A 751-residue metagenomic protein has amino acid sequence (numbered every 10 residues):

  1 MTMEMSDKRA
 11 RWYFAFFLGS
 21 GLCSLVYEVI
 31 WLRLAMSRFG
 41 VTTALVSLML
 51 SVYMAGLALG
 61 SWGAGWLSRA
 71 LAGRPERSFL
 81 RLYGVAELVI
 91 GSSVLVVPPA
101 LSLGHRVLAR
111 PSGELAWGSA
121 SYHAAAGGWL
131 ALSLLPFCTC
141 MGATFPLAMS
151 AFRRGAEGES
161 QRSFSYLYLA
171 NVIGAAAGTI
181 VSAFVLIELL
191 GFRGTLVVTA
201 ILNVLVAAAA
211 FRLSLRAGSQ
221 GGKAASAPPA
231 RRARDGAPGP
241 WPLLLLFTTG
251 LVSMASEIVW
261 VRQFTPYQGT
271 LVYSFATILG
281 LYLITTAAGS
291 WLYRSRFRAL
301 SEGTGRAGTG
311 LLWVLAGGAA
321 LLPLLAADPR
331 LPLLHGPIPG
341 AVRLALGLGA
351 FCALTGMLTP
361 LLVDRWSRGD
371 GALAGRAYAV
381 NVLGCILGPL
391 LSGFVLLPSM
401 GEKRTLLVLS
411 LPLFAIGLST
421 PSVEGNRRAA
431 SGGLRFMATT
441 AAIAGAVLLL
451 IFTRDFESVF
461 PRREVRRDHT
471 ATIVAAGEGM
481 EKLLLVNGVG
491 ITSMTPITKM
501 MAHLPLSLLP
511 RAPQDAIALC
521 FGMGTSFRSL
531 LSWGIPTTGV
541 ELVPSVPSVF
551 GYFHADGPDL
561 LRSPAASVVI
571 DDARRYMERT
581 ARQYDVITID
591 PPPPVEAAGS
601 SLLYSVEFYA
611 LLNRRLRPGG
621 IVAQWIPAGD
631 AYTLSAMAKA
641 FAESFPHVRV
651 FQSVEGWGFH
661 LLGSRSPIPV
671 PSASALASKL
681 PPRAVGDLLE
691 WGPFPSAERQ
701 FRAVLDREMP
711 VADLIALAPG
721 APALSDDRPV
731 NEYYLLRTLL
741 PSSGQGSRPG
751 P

Functional and structural regions predicted by a protein language model:
M1-V670, L676, R728-G750: Alpha-helical transmembrane segments of multi-pass membrane proteins
V670-P751: SAM/dcSAM-binding transferase cores
